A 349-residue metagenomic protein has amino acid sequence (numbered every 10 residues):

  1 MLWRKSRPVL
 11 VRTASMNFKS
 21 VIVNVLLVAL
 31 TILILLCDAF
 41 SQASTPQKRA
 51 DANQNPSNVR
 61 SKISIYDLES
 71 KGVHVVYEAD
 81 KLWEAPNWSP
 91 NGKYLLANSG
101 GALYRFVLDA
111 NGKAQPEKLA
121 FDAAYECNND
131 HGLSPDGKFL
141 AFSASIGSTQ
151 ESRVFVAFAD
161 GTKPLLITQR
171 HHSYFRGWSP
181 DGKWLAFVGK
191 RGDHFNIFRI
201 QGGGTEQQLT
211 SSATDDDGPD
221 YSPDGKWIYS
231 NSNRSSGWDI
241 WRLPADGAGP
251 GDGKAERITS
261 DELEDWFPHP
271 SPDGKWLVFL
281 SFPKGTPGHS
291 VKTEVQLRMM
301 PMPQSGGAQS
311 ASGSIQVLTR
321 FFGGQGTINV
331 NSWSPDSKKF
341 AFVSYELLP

Functional and structural regions predicted by a protein language model:
V9-A14, V21-V25: Acidic, Ala/Val/Gly-enriched low-complexity intrinsically disordered segments
V25-D38: Bacterial N-terminal signal peptides
Q42-P349: Sequence signature of WD/YWTD-type beta-propeller architectures
